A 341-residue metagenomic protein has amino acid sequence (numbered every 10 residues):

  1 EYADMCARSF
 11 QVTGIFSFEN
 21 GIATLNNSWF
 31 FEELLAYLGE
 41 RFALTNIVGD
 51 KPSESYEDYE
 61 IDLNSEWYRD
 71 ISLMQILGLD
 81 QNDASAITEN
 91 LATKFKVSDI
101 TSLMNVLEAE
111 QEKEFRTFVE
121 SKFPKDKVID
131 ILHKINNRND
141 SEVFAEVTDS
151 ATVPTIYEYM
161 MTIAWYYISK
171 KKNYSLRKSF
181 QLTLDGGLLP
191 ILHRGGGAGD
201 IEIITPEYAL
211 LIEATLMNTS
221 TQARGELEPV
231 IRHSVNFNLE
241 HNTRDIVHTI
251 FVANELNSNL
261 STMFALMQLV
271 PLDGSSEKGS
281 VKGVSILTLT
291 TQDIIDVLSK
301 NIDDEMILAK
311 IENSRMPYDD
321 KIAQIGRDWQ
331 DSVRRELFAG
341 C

Functional and structural regions predicted by a protein language model:
D4-R8, V12-Q75, I100-V106: Accessory beta->alpha helical hairpin/"wing" motif in late/C-terminal subdomains of nucleic-acid enzymes
T24, M74, D80-L103: Hydrophobic/aromatic interaction determinants used to assemble and anchor large protein complexes
E40-A84, E142-E158, D245-V252: Short N-terminal secondary-structure initiator segments
V48-K51, S55, R69-S72, F95-D99 (+4 more regions): Alpha-helix capping and helix-coil boundary motifs
A84-A92, E108-G340: Catalytic core segments in nucleotide and nucleic-acid processing enzymes
